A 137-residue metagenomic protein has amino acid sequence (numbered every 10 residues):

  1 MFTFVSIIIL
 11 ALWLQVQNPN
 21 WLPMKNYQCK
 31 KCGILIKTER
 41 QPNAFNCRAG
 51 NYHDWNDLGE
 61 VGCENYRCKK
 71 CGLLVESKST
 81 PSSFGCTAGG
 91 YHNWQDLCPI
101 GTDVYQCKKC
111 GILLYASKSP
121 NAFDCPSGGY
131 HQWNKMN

Functional and structural regions predicted by a protein language model:
Q15-Q17: Low-complexity, intrinsically disordered or signal/transmembrane-proximal segments
W21-K30, W55-E76, P99-A116: Disulfide-bonded cysteine-rich modules in secreted/extracellular proteins, activating on the conserved Cys frameworks
K25-N26, K37, D57, E64 (+2 more regions): Asp/Glu-rich intrinsically disordered low-complexity tracts
C29-C32, A44-C47, C68, C86 (+2 more regions): Short cysteine-rich clusters marking metal-coordination/redox-active sites
L35, P42, L58-E60, L74 (+5 more regions): Intrinsically disordered, low-complexity proline-rich tandem-repeat tracts
Q41-D54, T80-W94, S119-Q132: Cysteine-rich micro-motifs
